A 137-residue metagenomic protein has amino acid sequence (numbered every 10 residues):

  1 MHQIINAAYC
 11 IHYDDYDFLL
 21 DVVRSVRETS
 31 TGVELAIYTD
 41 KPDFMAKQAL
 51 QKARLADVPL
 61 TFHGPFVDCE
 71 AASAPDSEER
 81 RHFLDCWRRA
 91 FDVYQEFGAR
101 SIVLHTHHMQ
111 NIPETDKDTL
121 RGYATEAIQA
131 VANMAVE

Functional and structural regions predicted by a protein language model:
M1-R89, Q95: N-terminal pre-domain/capping segments
S77-E137: Active-site acidic/histidine proton-transfer and metal-coordination neighborhood in alpha/beta enzyme cores
